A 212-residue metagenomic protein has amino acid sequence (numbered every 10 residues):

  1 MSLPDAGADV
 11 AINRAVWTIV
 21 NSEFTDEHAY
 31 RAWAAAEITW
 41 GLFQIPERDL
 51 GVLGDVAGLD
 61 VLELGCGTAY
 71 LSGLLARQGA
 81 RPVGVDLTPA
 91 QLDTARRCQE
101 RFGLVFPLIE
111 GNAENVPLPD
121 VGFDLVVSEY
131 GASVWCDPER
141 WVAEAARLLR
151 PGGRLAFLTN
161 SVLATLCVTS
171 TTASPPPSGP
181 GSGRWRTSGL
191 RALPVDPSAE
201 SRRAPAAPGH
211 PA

Functional and structural regions predicted by a protein language model:
M1-R31: N-terminal, positively charged/glycine-rich alpha-helical extensions of SAM-dependent methyltransferases
A29-L59: Conserved alpha-helix/loop element of class I SAM-dependent methyltransferases that forms part of the SAM/SAH-binding
L59-N115: Class I SAM-dependent methyltransferase SAM/SAH-binding core
E114-L125: A short acidic, Gly/Pro-enriched loop at the edge of an enzyme's catalytic core that lines a small-molecule cofactor
L125-E139: A short SAM/SAH-binding and catalytic strip from SAM-dependent methyltransferases
E139-R154: A short glycine-rich, Lys/Arg-flanked "PGG" loop and its adjoining helix->strand segment in the class I
R154-P194: Conserved class I S-adenosyl-L-methionine
S201-A212: Short alpha-helix
